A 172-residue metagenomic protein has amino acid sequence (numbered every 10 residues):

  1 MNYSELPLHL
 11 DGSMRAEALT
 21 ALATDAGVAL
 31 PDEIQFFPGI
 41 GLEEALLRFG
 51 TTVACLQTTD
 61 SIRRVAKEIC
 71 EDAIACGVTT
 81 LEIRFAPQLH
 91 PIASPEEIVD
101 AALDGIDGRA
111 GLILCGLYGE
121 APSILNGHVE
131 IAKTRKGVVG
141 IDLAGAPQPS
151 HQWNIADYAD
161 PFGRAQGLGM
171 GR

Functional and structural regions predicted by a protein language model:
M1-M170: Metal-cofactor-binding active-site regions of metalloenzymes
